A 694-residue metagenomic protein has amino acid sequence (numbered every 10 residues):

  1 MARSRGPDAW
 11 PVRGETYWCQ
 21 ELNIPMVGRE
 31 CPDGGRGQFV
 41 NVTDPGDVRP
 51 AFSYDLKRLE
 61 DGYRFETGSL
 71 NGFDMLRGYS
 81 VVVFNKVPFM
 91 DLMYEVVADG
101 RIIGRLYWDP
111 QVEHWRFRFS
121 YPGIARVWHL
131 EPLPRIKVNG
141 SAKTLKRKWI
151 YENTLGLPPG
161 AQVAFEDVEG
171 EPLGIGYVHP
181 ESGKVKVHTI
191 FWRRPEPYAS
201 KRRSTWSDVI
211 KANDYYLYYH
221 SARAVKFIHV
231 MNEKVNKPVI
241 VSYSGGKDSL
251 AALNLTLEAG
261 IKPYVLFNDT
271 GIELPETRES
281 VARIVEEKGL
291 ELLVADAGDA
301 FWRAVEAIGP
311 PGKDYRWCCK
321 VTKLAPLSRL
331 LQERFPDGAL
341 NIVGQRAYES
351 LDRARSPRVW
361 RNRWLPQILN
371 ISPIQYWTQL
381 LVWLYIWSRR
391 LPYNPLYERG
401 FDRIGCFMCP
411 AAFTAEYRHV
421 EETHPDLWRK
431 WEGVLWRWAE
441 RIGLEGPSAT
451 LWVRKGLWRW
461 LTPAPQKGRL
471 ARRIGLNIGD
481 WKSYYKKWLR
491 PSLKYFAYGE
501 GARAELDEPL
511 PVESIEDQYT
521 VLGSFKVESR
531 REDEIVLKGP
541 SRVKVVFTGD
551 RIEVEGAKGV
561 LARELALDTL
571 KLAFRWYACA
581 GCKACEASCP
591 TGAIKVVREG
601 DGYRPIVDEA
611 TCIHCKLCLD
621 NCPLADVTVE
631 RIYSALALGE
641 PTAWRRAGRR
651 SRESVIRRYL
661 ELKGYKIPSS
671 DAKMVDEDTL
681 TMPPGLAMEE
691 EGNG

Functional and structural regions predicted by a protein language model:
M1-A51, V87, I102, P110-V112 (+9 more regions): Nucleotide-activated chemistry modules centered on ATP-dependent adenylation/adenylyltransferase
T16-C19, C31-D33, C579, E586-C589 (+2 more regions): Short cysteine-rich clusters marking metal-coordination/redox-active sites
V27-Q38, E609-L624: Cysteine-rich micro-motifs
D44, P50-S80, Q466-V543, G559-A566: Short Lys/Arg-enriched alpha/beta "domain-start" segment
V83-N85, W128-P180, G523-G539: A conserved acidic, glycine/proline-rich C-terminal tail/linker
P159-Y219, K544, T548-L572: Generic C-terminus detector
P491, A502, E508-T520, F525-K595 (+1 more regions): Ferredoxin-type iron-sulfur electron-transfer modules and their immediate structural context
A584-G600, L617-S634: Iron-sulfur cluster-binding cysteine motifs and their immediate structural context in ferredoxin-like electron-transfer
